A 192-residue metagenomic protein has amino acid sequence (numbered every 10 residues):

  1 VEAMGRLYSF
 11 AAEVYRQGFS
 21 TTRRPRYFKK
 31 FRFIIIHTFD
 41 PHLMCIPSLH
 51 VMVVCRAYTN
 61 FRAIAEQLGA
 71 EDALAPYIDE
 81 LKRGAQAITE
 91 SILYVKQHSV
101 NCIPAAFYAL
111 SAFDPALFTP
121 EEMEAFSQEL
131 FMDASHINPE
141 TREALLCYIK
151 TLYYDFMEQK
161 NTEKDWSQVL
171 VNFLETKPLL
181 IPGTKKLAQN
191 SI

Functional and structural regions predicted by a protein language model:
V1-H42, C55, T59-I192: Terminal transmembrane helix and immediately flanking juxtamembrane interfaces of multi-pass membrane proteins
P41-L49: Membrane-interface segments at transmembrane-helix junctions in multi-pass inner-membrane proteins
L49-C55: Alpha-helical membrane segments and immediately flanking helix-loop junctions that form or couple to the substrate/ion
